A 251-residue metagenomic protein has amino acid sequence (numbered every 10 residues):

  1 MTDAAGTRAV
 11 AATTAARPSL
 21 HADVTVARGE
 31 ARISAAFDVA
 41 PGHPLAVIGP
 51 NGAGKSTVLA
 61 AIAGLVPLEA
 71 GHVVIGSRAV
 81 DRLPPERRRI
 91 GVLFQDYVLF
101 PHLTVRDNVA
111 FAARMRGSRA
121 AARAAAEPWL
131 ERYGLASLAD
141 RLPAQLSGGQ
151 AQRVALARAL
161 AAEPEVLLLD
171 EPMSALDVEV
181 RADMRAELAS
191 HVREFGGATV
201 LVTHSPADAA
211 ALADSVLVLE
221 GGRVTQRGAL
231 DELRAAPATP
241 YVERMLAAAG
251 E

Functional and structural regions predicted by a protein language model:
L83-P84, L103, D107-R123, R132: ABC-type ATPase nucleotide-binding domains, specifically the catalytic core motifs of the NBD
A120-L138, A189-S190: Conserved ABC ATPase "signature" region
L142-L146, Q150: Conserved ABC ATPase signature
A161-E165: A short, proline-enriched helix->beta-strand linker immediately N-terminal to the Walker B motif in ABC-type P-loop
L167-E171: Catalytic Walker B motif of ABC-type/P-loop ATPase nucleotide-binding domains
G221-G222: Conserved ABC ATPase "signature" C-loop
R227-G228, A236: ABC ATPase "signature
